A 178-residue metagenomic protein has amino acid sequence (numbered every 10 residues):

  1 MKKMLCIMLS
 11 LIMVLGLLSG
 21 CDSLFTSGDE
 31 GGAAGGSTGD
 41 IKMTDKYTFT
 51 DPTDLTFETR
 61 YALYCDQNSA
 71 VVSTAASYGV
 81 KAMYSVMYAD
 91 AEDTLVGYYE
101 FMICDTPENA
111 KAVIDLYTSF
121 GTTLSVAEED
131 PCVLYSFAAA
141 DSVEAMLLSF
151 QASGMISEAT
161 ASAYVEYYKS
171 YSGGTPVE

Functional and structural regions predicted by a protein language model:
M1-G20: Sec-dependent bacterial lipoprotein signal peptides
K3-M4, E30-G31, T59: Intrinsic disorder/low-complexity segments enriched in polar/small residues
L17-C21, K111-I114: Generic preference for flexible, low-structure residues
L18-G39: Bacterial lipoprotein signal-peptidase II cleavage site
G35-E178: Subset-of-secretome marker
